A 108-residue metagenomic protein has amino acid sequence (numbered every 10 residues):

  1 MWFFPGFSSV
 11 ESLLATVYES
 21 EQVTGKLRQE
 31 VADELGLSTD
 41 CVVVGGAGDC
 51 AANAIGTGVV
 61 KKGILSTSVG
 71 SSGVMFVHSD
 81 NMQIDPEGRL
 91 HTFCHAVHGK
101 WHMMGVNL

Functional and structural regions predicted by a protein language model:
M1-H98: ATP-dependent carbohydrate kinase catalytic cores
H98-L108: A short glycine-threonine-serine/GTX helix/turn-capping micro-motif
